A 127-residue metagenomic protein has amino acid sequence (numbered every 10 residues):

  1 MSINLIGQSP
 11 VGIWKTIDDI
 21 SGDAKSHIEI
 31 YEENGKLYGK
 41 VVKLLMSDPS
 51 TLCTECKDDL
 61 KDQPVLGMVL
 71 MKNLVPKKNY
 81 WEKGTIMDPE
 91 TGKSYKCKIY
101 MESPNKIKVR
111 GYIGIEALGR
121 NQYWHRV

Functional and structural regions predicted by a protein language model:
N4-I13: N-terminal helix-cap/turn-to-beta initiation motif at the start of protein domains
I13, E29, K40, K98 (+1 more regions): Residues located in well-ordered beta-strands
I13, K36, N105-K106: Structural motif
D18, D23-D88, S94-Y95: Central antiparallel beta-sheet cores of small beta-barrel/beta-sandwich binding domains
D19-S21, P89, Y100, G114-I115: Short polar/acidic secondary-structure junctions
E32, P76, M101-E102, R126: Generic beta-strand structural signal
I86-P104, V109: Acidic, glycine-rich flexible loop segments
K106, Y112-V127: Edge beta-strand at a domain terminus
